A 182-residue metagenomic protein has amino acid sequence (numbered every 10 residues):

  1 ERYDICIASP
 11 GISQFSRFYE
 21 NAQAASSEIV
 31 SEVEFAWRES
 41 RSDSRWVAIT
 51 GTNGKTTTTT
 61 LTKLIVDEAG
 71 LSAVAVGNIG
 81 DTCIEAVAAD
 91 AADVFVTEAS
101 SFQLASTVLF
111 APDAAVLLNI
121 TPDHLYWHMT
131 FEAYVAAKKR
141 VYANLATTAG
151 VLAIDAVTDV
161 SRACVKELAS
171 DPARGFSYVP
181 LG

Functional and structural regions predicted by a protein language model:
E1-R2: Short acidic low-complexity segments
P10-G175: Phosphate-binding loop of NTP-binding sites
I154, V179-G182: Cytosolic catalytic regions of ATP/NTP-dependent phosphoryl-transfer enzymes
